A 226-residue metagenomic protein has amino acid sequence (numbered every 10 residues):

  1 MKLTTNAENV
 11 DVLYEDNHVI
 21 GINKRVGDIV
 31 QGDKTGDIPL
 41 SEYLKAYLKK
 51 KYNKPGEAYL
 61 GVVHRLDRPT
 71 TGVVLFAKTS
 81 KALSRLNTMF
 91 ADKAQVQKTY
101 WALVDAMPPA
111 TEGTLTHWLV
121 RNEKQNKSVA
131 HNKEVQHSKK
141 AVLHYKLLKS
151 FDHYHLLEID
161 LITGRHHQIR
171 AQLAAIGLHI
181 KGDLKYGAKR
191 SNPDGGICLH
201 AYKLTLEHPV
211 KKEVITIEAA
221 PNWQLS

Functional and structural regions predicted by a protein language model:
M1-S226: RNA pseudouridine synthases
